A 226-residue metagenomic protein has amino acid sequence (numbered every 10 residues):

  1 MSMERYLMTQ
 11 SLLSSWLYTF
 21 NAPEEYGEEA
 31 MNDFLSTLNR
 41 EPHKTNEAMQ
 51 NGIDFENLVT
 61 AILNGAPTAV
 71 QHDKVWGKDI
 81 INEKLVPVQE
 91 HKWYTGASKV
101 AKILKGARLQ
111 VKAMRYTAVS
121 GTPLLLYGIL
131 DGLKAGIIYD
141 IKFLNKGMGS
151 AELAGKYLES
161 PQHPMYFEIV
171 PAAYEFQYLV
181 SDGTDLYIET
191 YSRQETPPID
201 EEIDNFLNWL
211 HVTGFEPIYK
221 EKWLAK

Functional and structural regions predicted by a protein language model:
M1-I129: Metal-dependent nuclease catalytic cores that hydrolyze phosphodiester bonds in DNA/RNA, characterized by
R5, L17, E25, D33 (+5 more regions): Intrinsically disordered, low-complexity N-terminal regions enriched in serine/proline/glycine with scattered basic
H72, Y191-R193, W223: General N-terminal targeting signals
P87-K105, G136-K146, K222-K226: Short, charge-rich amphipathic segments
G106-T213: Mg2+/Mn2+-dependent nuclease catalytic core
L210-K226: Charged phosphate-binding loop/patch that engages nucleotide di/tri-phosphates or the phosphate backbone of nucleic
